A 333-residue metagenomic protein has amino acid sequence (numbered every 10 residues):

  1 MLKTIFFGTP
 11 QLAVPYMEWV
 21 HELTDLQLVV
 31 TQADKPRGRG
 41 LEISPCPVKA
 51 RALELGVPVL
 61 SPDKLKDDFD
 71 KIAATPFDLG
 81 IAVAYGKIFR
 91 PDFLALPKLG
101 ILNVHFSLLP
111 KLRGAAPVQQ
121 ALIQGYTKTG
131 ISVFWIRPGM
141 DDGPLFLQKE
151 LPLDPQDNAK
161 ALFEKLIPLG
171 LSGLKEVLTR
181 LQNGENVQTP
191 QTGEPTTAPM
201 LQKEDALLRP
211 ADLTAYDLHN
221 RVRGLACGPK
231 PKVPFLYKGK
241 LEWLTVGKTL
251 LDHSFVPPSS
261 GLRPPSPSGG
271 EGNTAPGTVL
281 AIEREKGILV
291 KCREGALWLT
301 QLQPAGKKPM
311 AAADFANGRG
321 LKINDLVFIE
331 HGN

Functional and structural regions predicted by a protein language model:
M1-G40: N-terminal Rossmann-like dinucleotide-binding module
G8, V29, A52, G80 (+7 more regions): A residue-level signal for conserved active-site and pocket-lining positions in enzyme catalytic cores
H21-E22, L79-D205: Donor/substrate-binding cores of folate-linked one-carbon enzymes
K35-L53: N-terminal beta-loop-helix "entrance" segment that forms/cooperates in small-molecule cofactor or anionic ligand
V59-K64: Short acidic-hydrophobic, aromatic-tinged amphipathic segments that line or gate anion-handling sites
K66-P76: Short amphipathic alpha-helix with an adjacent loop that forms part of the alpha/beta core around
G193-P258, G272-N333: Internal anion-binding site segments
R263, G269-E271: Glycine-biased, low-complexity coil/linker segments
